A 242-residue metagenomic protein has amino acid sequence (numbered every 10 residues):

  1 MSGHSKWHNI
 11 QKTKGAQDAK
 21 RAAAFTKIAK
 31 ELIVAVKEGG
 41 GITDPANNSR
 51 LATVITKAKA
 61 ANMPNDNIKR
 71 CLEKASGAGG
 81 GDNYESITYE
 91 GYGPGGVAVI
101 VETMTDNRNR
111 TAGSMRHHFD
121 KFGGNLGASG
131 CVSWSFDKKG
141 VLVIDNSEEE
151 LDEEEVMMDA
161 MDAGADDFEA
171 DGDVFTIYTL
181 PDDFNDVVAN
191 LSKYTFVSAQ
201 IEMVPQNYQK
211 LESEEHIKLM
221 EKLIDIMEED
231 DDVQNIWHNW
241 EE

Functional and structural regions predicted by a protein language model:
M1-G127, V132-V141, H238: N-terminal cationic and glycine-rich segments that engage phosphates or anionic surfaces
V141-E242: Positively charged, low-complexity, intrinsically disordered RNA-binding extensions
